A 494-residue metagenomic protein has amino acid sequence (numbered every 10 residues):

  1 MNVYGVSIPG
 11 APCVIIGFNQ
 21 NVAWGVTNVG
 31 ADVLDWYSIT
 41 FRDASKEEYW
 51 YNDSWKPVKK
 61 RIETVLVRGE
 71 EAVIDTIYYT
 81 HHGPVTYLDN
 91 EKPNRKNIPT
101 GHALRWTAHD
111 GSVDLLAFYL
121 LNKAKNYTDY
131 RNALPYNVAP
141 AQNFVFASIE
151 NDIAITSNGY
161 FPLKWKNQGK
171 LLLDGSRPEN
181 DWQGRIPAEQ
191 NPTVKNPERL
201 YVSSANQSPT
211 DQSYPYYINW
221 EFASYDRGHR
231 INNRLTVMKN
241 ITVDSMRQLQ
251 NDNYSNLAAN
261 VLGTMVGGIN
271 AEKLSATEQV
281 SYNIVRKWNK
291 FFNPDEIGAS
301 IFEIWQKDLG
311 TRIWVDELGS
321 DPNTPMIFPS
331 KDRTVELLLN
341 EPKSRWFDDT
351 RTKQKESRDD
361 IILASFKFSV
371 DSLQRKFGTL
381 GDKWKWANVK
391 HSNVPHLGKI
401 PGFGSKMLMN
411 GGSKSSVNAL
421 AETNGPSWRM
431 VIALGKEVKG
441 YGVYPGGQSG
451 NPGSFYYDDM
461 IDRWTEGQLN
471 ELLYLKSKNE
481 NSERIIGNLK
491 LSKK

Functional and structural regions predicted by a protein language model:
M1-D295, V315-D316, S320, T324 (+2 more regions): Mature extracytoplasmic enzyme cores
G5, T379-G381, H391-I400, G412-S415: Intrinsically disordered, low-complexity linker/terminal regions across diverse proteins
F161-L163, K170-G175, E341-S344, T352-Q354 (+1 more regions): Active/binding-pocket-proximal capping segment
F302-N388: Charged, long alpha-helical assembly modules
